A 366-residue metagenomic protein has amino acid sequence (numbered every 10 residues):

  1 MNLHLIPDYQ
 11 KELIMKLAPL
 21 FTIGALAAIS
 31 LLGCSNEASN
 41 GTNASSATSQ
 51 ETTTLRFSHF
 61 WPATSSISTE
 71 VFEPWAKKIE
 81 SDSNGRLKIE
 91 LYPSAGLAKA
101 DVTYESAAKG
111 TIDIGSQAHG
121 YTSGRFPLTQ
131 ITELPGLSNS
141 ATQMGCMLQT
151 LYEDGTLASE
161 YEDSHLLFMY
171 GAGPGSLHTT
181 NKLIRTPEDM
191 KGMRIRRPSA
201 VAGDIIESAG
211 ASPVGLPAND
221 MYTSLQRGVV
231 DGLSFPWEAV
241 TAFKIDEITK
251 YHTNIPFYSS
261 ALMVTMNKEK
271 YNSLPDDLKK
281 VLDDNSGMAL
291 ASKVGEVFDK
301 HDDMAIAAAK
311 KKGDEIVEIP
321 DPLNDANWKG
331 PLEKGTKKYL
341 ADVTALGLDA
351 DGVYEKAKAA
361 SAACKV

Functional and structural regions predicted by a protein language model:
M1-I14: Short, Lys/Arg-enriched N-terminal segments with co-localized hydrophobic residues within the first ~10-30 amino acids
K11, C34-T142, S159-V366: N-terminal secretory/targeting leader peptides
K16-G24: Sec-dependent signal peptide recognition, specifically the positively charged N-region followed immediately by
A27-A28, A357: Residue-level signal for mature regions of secreted extracellular proteins and peptides
C146-D163: Hinge/lid segment of periplasmic solute-binding proteins
